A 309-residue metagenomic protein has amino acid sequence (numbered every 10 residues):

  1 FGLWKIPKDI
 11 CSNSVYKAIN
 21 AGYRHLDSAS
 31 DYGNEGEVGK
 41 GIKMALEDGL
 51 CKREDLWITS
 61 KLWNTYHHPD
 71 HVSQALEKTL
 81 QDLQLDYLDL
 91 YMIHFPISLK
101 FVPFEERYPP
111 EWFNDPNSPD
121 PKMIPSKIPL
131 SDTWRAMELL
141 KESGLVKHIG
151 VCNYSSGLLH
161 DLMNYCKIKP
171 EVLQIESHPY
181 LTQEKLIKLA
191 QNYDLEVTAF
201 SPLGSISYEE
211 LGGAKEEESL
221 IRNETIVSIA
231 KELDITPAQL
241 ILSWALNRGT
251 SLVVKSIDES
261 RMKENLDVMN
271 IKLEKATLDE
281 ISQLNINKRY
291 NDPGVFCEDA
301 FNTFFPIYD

Functional and structural regions predicted by a protein language model:
F1-L56, D70-Q74, D86, L203-I206 (+2 more regions): N-terminal binding-site loop/beta-alpha segment at the start of enzyme catalytic domains that lines or forms
G2-D9, K61-P69, P121-P125: Active-site mouth loops of central-metabolism enzymes
A21, D82-L83, G144: Structural motif
R24, D86-D89, K147, E171: Short acidic/polar active-site loop segments enriched in Thr and Asp
G39-R53, L80-Q84, M163-C166, K188-Y193: Acidic (Asp/Glu)-rich catalytic clusters
K52-Y66, L90-P96, E176: A short, structured active-site edge motif that brings together acidic residues
N64, F95-D309: Beta/alpha (TIM)-barrel catalytic core signal, keyed to glycine-rich beta->alpha loops juxtaposed to Asp/Glu that bind
V72-I93, L139-L140: CE4/NodB-like, metal-dependent polysaccharide N-deacetylase domain that modifies extracellular/periplasmic N-acetylated
